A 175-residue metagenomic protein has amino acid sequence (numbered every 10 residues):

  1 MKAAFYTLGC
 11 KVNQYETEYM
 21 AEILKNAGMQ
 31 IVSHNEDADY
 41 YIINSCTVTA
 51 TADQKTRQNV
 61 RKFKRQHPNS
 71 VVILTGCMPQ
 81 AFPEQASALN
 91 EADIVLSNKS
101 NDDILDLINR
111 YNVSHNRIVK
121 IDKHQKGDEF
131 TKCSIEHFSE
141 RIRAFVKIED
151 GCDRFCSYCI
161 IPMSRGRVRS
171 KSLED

Functional and structural regions predicted by a protein language model:
M1-D175: Proteins enriched for Cys/Gly/acidic motifs involved in redox and nucleic-acid/cofactor modification
